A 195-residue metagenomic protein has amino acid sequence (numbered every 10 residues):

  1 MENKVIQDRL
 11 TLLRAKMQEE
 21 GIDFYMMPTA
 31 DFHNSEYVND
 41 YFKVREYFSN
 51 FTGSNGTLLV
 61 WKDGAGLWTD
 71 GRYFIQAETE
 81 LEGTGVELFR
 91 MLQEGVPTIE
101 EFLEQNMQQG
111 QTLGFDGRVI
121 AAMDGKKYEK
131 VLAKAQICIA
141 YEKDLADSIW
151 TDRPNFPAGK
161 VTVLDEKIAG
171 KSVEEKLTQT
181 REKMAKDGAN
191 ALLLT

Functional and structural regions predicted by a protein language model:
M1-T195: Terminal domain-start leader segments
